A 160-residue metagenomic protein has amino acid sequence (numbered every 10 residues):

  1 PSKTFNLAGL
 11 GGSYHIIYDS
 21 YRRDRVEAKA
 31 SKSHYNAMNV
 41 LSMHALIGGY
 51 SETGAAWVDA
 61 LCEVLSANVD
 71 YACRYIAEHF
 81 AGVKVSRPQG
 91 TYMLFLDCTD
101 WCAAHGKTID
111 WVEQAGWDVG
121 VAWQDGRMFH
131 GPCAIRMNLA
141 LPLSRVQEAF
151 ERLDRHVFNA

Functional and structural regions predicted by a protein language model:
P1-A160: PLP-dependent class I/II
